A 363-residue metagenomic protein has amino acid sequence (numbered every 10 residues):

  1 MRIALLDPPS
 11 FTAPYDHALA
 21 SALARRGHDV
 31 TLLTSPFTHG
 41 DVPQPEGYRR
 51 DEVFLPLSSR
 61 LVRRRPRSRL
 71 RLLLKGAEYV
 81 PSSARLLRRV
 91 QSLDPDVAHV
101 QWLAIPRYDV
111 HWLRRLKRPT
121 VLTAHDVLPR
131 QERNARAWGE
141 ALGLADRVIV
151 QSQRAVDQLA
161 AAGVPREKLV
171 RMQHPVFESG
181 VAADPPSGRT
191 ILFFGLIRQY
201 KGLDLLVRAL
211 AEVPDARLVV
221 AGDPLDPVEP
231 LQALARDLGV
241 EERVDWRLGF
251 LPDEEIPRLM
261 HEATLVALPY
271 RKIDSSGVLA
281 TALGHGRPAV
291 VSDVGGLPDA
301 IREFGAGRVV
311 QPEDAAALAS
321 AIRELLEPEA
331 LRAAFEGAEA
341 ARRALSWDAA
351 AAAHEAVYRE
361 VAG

Functional and structural regions predicted by a protein language model:
P8-H17, S21-V80, R171, D223-P227: N-terminal strand-loop element at the rim of the active site of nucleotide-sugar-dependent glycosyltransferases
P14-A18, L196-E212, E229, A280 (+1 more regions): A conserved mid-protein helix/loop that constitutes part of the nucleotide-sugar donor-binding site
Y79-S83, V100-R107: Short His-centered aromatic/hydrophobic patch
R154, P175: Carbohydrate-associated surface elements
A183-K201, V207-L210, V219, D223: Conserved donor-binding/catalytic core segment of Leloir-type glycosyltransferases
E229-E254: Nucleotide-activated donor-binding/catalytic signature segment of Leloir-type glycosyltransferases, i.e., the conserved
R258-D274, R287: Acidic donor-binding loop of glycosyltransferase active sites
E303-F304, R308-A315, E324-E329: Conserved acidic donor-binding segment of nucleotide-sugar-dependent glycosyltransferases
